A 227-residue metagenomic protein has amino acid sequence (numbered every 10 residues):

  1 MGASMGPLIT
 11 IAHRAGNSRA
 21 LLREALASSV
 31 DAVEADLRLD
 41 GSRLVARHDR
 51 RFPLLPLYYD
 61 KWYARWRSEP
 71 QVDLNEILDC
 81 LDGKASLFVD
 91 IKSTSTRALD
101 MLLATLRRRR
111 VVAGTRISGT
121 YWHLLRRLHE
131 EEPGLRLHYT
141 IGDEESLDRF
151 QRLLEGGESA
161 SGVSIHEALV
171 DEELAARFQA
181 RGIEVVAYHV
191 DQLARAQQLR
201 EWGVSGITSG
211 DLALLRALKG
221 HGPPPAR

Functional and structural regions predicted by a protein language model:
M1-R227: Phosphate-group recognition and catalysis centered on beta-loop-alpha active-site segments
